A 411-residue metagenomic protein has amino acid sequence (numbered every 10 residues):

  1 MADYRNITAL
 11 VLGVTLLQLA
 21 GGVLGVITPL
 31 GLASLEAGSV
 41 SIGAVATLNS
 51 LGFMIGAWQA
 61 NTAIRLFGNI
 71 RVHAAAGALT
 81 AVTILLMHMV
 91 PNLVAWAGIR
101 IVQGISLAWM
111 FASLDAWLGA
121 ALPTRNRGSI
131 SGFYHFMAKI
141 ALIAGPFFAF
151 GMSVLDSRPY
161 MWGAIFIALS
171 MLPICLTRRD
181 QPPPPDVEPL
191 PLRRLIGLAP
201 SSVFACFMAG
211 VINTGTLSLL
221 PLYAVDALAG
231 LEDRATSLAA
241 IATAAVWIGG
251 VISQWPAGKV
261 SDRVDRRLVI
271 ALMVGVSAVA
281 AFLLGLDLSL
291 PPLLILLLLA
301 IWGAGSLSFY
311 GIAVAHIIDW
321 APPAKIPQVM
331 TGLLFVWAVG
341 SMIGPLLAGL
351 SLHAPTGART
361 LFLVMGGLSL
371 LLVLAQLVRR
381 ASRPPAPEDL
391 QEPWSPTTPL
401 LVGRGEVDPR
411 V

Functional and structural regions predicted by a protein language model:
M1-A2, P182-P189, R379-V411: Intrinsic disorder in cytosolic terminal tails and internal cytosolic loops of multi-pass membrane transporters
D3-S50, N213-A227: Helix-loop boundary and gating motifs at the non-cytosolic
G56-G68, S153, I252-D265, L352-H353: Helix-to-loop junctions at the C-terminal end of transmembrane segments in multipass secondary transporters
A78-P91, V276-S289: C-terminal ends and interior cores of transmembrane alpha-helices in multi-pass membrane transporters/permeases
Q103-F136: Cytoplasmic helix-loop-helix junction between adjacent transmembrane helices in 12-TM secondary transporters
W109-L122, L307-A321: Intracellular juxtamembrane helix-capping segments at the cytosolic ends of symmetry-related transmembrane helices
A164-P184, L372-R380: C-terminal membrane-cytosol helix-exit motif in multi-pass small-molecule transporters
